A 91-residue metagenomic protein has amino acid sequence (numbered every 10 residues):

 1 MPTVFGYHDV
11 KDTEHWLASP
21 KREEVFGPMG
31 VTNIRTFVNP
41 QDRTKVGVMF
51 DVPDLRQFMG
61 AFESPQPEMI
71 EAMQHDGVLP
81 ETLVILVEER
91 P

Functional and structural regions predicted by a protein language model:
M1-P91: Short S/T/G/P-rich N-terminal loop/turn motif that feeds into the first structured element of a domain
